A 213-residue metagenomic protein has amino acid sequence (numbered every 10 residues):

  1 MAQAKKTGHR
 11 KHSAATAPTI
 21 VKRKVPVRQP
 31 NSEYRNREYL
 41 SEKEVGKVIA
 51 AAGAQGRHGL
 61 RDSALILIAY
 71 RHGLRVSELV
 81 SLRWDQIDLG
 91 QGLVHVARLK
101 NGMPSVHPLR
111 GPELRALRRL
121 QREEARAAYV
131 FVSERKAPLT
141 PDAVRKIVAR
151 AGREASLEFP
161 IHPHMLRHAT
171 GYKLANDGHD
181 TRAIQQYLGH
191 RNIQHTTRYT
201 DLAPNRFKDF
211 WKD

Functional and structural regions predicted by a protein language model:
M1-D213: Conserved catalytic core of the tyrosine transesterase superfamily
